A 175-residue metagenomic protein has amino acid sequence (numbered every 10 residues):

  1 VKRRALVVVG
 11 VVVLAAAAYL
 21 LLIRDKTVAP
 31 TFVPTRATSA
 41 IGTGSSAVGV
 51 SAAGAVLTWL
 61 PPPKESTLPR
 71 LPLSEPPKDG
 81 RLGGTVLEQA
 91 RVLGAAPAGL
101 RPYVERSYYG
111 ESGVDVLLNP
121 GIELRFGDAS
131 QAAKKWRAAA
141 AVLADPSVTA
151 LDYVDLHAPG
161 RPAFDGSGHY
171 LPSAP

Functional and structural regions predicted by a protein language model:
K2-P175: Charged, solvent-exposed interaction patches on well-folded alpha/beta domains that mediate macromolecular contacts
